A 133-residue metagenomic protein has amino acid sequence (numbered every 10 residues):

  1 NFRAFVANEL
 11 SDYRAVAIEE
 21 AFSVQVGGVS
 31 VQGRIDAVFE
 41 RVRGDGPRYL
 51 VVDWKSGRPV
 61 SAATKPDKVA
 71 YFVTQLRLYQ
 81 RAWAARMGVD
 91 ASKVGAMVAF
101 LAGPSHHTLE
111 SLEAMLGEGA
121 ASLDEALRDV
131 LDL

Functional and structural regions predicted by a protein language model:
N1-A21, Q25, L109-E110: A non-catalytic, helix-rich entry segment at domain boundaries
A15, D36, R48-L50, K93-M97: Beta-sheet entry/capping signal
E20-R77, R81-R86: Non-catalytic protein-protein interaction segments used by genome-maintenance enzymes to assemble and couple activities
V69, L78-L133: Metal-dependent nuclease catalytic regions and adjoining charged, substrate-binding loops involved in nucleic-acid end
